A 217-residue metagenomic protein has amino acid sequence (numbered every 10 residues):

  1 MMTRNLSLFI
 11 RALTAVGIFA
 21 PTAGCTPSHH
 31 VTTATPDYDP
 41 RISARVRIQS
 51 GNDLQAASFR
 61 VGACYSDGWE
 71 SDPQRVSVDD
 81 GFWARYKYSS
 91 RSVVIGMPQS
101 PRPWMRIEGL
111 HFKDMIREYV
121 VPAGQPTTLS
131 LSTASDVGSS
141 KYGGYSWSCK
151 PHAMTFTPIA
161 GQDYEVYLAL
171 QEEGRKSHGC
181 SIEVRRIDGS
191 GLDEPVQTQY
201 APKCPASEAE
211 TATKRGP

Functional and structural regions predicted by a protein language model:
M1-P27: Sec-dependent bacterial lipoprotein signal peptides
C25-C149, A153-T155, E165-P217: Short loop/turn and low-complexity linker motifs enriched in small/turn-promoting residues
